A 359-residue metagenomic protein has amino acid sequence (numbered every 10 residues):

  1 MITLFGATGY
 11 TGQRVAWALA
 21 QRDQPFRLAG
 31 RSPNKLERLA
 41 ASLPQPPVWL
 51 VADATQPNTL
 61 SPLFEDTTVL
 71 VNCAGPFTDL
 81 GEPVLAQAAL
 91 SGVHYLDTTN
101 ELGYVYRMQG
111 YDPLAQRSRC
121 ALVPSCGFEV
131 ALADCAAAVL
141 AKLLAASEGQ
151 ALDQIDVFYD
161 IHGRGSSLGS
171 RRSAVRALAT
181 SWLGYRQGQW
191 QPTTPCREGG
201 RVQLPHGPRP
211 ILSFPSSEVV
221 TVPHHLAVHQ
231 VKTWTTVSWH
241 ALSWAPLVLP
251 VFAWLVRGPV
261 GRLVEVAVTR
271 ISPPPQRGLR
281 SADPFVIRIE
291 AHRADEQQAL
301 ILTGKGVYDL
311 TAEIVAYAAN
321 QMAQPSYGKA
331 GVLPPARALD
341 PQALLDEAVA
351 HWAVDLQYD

Functional and structural regions predicted by a protein language model:
I2-R22: N-terminal Rossmann NAD(P)H-binding glycine-rich loop of SDR-like oxidoreductase domains
F5, K142-L300, D309: Active-site-lining helix/loop region of Rossmann-like oxidoreductase modules
A29-P33, D53-A54: N-terminal Rossmann-fold cofactor-binding loop
R38-P47: Short, conserved SAM-binding/catalytic segment of Class I S-adenosyl-L-methionine-dependent methyltransferases
V51-D79: Conserved Rossmann-fold cofactor-binding substructure of NAD(P)-dependent oxidoreductases
P76, Q87-V105: ADP-ribose/adenylate-binding Rossmann-like module
T98-C120: Rossmann-fold NAD(P)-binding glycine/threonine-rich loop
P274-D359: C-terminal helical cap and adjacent loop that interface with cofactors, partners, or active-site loops
